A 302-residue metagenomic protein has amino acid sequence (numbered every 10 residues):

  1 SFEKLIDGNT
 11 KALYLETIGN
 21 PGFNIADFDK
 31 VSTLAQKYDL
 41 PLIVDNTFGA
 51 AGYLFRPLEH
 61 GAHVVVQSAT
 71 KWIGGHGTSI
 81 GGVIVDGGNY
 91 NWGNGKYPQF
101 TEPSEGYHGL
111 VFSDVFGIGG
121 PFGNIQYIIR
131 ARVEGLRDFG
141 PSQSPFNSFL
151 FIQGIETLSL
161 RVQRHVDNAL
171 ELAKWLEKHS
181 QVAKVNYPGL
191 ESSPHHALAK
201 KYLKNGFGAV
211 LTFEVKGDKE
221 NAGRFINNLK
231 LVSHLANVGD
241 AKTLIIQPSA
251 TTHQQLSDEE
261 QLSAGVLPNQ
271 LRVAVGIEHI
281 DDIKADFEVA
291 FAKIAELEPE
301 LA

Functional and structural regions predicted by a protein language model:
S1-K178, N186: Conserved PLP-enzyme active-site core in the AAT-like
F2-K4, P194-A199, L244-S249: Short, solvent-exposed polar/charged micro-motifs at secondary-structure junctions
K4, K30, R224, D282-A285: Short, solvent-exposed alpha-helical surface patches in well-structured domains
G8, R161, N227, T243-A302: PLP-dependent enzyme catalytic core of the Aspartate aminotransferase-like
G19, E156-T157, G217, I277-H279: A generic structural motif
G77, N205-F207, V266-N269: Short glycine-enriched loop/turn motifs at secondary-structure junctions
V85, T212-E214, A274-G276: Short hydrophobic/aromatic beta-strand micro-patches that form the beta-sheet surface supporting nucleotide- or nucleic
F139-S142, F146-S148, T157, V162-R164 (+3 more regions): Conserved small-domain helix->loop->beta segment predominantly found in fold-type I
